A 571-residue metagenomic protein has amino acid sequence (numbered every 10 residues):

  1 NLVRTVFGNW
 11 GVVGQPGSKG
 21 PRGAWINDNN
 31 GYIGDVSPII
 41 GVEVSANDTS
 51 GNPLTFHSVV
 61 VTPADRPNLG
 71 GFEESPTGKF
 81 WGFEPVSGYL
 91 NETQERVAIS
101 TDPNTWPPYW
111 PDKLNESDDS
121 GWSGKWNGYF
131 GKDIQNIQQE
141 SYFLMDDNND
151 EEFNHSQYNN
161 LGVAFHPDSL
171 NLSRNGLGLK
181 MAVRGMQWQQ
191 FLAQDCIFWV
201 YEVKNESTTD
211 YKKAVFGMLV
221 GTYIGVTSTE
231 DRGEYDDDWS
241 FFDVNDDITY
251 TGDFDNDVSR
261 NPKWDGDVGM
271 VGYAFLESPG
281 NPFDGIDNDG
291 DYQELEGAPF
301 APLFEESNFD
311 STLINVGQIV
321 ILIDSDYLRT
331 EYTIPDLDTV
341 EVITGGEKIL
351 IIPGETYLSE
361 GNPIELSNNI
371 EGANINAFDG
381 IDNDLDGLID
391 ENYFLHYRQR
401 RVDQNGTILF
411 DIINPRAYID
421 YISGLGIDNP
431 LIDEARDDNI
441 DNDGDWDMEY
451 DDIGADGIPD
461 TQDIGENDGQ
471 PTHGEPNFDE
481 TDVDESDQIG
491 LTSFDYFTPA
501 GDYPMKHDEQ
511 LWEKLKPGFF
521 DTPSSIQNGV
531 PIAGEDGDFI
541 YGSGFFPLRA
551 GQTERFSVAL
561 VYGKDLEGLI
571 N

Functional and structural regions predicted by a protein language model:
N1-N571: A long-range scaffold signal marking pre-active-site subdomains of enzyme folds
